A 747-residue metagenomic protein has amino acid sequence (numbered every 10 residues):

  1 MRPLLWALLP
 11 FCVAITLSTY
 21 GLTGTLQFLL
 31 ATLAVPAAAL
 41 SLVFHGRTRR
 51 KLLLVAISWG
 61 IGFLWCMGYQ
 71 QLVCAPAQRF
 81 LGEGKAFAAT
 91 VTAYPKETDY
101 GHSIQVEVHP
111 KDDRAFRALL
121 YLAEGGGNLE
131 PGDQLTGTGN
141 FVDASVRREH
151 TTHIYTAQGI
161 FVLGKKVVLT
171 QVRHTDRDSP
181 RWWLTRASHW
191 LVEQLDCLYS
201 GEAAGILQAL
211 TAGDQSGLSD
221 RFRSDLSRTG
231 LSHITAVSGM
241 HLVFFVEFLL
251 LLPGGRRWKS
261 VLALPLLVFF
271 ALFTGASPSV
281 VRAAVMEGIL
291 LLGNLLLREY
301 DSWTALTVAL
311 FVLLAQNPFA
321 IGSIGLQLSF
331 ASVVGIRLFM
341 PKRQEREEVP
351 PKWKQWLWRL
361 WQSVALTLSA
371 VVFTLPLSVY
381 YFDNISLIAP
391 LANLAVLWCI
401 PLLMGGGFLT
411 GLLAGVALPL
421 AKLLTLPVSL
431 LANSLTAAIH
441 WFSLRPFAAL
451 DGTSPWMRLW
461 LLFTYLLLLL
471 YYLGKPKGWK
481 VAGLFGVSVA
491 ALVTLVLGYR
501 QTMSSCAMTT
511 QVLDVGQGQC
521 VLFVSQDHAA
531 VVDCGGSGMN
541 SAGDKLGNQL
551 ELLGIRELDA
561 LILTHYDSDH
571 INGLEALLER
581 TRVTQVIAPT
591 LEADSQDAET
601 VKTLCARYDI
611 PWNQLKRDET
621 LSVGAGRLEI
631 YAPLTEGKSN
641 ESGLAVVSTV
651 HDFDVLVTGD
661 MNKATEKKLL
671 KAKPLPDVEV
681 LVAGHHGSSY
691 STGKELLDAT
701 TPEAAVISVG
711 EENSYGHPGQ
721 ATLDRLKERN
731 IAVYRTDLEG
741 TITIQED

Functional and structural regions predicted by a protein language model:
M1-R79, R282: N-terminal leader/targeting segments
R2, W6, A14, L22 (+9 more regions): Hydrophobic alpha-helical transmembrane segments in multi-pass membrane proteins
W59-H233, D544-E551, E557, L591-A593 (+2 more regions): Membrane-interface helix/helix-cap signal primarily in integral membrane proteins
A157-M286, L291, A560, E579 (+4 more regions): Aromatic-rich juxtamembrane segments at the membrane interface
Q171-W182, H189, R228, K352 (+2 more regions): Membrane-interface amphipathic/re-entrant loop segments adjacent to transmembrane helices in multi-pass membrane
Q215, L314-G322, H440-A560, A606-V680 (+2 more regions): Core dinuclear metal-dependent hydrolase active-site scaffold
L558-D569, L591, L681-H685: Metallo-beta-lactamase
Q585, E666-G740: Cap/insert and terminal regions of metallo-dependent hydrolase folds
